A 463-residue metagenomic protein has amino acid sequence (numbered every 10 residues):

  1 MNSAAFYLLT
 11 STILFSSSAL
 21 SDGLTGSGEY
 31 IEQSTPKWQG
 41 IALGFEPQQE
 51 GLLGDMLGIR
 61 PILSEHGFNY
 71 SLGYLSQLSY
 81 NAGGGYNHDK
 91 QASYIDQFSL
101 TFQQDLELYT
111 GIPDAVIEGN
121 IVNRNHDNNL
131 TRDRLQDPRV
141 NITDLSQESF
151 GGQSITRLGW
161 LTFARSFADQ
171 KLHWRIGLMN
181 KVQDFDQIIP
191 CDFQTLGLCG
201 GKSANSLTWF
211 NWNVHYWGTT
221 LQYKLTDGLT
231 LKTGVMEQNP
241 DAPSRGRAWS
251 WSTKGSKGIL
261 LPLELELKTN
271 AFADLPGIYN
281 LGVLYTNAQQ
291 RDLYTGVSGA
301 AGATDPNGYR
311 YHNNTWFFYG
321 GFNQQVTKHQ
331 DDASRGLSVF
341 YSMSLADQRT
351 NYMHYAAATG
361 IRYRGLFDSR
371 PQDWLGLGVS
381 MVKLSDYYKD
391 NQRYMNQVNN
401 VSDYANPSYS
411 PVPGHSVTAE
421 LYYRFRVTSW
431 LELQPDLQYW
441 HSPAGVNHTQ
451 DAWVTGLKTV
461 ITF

Functional and structural regions predicted by a protein language model:
D22-G23, P47, L53-Y70, D105-I117 (+6 more regions): Short loop/turn motifs that connect adjacent beta-strands in outer-membrane beta-barrel proteins
D22-G83, D390: N-terminal regions that are enriched for targeting/export leaders and immediately downstream pro/stem segments
P61-L63, S76, Q104-L108, A164-F167 (+8 more regions): Residue-level signature of outer-membrane beta-barrel architecture
S76-Y80, I121-D127, L178-V182, V235-N239 (+7 more regions): Transmembrane beta-strands of outer-membrane beta-barrel pores
I95-P240, N351-Y355, L366-Q392: Outer membrane beta-barrel
S203-H329, S334-V339, M343-A346, Y363: Signature for the C-terminal beta-barrel architecture of outer-membrane proteins
E264-E266, G282-N313, T327-K328, D332 (+2 more regions): Outer membrane beta-barrel transmembrane domains
D451-F463: Outer-membrane beta-barrel "beta-signal"
